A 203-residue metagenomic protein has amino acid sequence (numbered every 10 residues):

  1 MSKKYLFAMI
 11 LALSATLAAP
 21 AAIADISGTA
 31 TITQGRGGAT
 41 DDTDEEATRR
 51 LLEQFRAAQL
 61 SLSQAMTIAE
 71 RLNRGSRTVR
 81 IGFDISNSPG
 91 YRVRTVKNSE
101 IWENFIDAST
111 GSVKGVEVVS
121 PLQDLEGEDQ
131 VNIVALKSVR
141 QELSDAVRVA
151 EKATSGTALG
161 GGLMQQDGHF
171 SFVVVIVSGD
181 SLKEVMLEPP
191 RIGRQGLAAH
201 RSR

Functional and structural regions predicted by a protein language model:
S2-R203: Long, terminal "pre-/pro-" and other extracytoplasmic accessory regions that lie outside the mature folded/catalytic
